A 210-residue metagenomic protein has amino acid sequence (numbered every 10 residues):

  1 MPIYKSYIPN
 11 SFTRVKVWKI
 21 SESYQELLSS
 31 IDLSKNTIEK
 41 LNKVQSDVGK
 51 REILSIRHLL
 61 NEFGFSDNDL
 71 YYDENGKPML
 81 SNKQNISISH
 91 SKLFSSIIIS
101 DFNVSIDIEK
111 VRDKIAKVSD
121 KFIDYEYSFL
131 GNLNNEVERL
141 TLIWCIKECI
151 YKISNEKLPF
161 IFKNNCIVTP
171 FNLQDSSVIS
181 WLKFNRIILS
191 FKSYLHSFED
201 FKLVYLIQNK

Functional and structural regions predicted by a protein language model:
M1-K210: Core catalytic alpha/beta fold that binds nucleotide/phospho-ligands
